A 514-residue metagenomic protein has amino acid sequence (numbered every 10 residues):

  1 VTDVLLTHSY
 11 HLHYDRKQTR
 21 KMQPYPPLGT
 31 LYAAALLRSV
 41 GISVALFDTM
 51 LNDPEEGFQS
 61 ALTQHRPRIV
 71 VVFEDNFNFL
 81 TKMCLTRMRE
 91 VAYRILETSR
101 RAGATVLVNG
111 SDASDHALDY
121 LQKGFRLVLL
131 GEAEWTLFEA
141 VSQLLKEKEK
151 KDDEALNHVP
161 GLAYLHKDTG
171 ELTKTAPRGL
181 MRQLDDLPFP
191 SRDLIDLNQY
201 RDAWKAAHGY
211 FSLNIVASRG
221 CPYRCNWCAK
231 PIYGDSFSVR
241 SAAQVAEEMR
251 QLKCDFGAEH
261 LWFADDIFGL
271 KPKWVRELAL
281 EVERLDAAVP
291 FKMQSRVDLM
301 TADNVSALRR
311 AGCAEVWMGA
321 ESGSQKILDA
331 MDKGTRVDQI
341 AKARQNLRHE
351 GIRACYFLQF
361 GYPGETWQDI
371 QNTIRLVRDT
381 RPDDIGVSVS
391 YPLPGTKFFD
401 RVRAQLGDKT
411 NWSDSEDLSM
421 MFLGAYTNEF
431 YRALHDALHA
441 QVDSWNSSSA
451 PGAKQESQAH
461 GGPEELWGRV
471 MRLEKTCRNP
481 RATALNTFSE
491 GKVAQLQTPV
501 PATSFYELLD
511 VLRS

Functional and structural regions predicted by a protein language model:
T2-R250, D255: Acidic, low-complexity intrinsically disordered segments
D3-L6, Q59-L62, L145, K397-R403 (+1 more regions): Radical SAM enzyme core and accessory elements
L12-R16, L80-K82, D115-A117, K167 (+7 more regions): Flexible glycine/acidic-rich beta-alpha junction loops that bind and position SAM and/or redox cofactors in anaerobic
L46-D48, V108, M293, Y356 (+1 more regions): A structural preference for short, hydrophobic beta-strand core positions in alpha/beta folds
R68, R126, A258-E259, A314 (+1 more regions): Short acidic/polar active-site loop segments enriched in Thr and Asp
V71-F73, A133, V305-G323, D384-Y391: Non-cysteine beta-strand/loop elements that form the S-adenosyl-L-methionine
A117-Q122, G364-R378: Catalytic cores of alpha/beta
D185, P190-Y362, N372-R375: Radical SAM [4Fe-4S] cluster-binding motif and immediate context
